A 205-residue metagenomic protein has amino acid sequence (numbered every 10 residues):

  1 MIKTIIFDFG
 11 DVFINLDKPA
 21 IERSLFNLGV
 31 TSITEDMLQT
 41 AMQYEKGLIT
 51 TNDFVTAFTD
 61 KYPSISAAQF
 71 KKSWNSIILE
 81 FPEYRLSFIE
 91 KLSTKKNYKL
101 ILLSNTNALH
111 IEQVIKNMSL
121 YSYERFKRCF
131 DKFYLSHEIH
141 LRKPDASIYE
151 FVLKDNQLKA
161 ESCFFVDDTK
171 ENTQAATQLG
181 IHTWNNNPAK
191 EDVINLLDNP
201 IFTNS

Functional and structural regions predicted by a protein language model:
M1, I115-S205: Asp-based, Mg2+/Mn2+-dependent phosphohydrolase catalytic module
M1-L38, K46, N52, D60-K61 (+2 more regions): Active-site neighborhood of HAD-like aspartate-dependent phosphohydrolases
D8-D11, G47, L92, L102 (+2 more regions): Generic structural signal for small/hydrophobic residues in well-ordered secondary structure, especially within
F13-L16, L100, L109-Q113, R142-K143 (+1 more regions): Short catalytic/ligand-binding loop motif for oxyanion handling, primarily in non-cytosolic enzymes, centered on
P19-A20, E80, L109, E171 (+1 more regions): Short alpha-helical
A20-R23, Q39, D53, A57 (+6 more regions): Alpha-helical elements of Rossmann-like donor-binding domains used by nucleotide-donor carbohydrate transfer enzymes
Q43-K72: A metal-dependent, Asp-based hydrolase signature
Q69-M118: Substrate-recognition element of Asp-dependent hydrolases with the DxDx(T/V) motif
